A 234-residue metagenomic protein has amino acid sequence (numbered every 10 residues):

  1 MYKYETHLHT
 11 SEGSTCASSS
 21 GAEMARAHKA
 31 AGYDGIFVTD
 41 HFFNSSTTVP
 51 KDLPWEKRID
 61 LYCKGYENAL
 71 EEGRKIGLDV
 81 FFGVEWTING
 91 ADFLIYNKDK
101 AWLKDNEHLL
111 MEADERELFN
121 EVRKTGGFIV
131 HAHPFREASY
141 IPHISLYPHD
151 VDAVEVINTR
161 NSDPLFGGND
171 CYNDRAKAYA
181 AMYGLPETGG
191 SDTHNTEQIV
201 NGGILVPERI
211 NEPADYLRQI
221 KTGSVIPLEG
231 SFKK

Functional and structural regions predicted by a protein language model:
M1-I88, H149, E197: An N-terminally biased module of ancient metal coordination in phosphate/nucleic-acid-related enzymes
M1-T6, T10, S20-R26, N89-L103 (+2 more regions): Charged catalytic cores and adjacent phosphate/nucleic-acid-binding surfaces used for phosphate/nucleic-acid chemistry
K3, K29, L70-R74, R116-V130 (+1 more regions): Surface-exposed amphipathic alpha-helices with a cationic face
T15-S19, P50, N106-H108, L165-G168: Short, solvent-exposed loop/turn segments at secondary-structure boundaries
I36-V38, V130-H131, E155: Conserved beta-strand positions in the central sheet of alpha/beta enzyme cores
H41, E85, A132-F135, S191-T193: Short, well-ordered beta-to-alpha junction loops that form the rim of enzyme active sites and present histidine/acidic
W86-I88, L110-A113, P134-A138: Short beta->alpha connector loops
M111-N120, F166, D170-D174: Active-site-adjacent beta->alpha loops and helix N-cap segments on the catalytic face of soluble alpha/beta enzymes
